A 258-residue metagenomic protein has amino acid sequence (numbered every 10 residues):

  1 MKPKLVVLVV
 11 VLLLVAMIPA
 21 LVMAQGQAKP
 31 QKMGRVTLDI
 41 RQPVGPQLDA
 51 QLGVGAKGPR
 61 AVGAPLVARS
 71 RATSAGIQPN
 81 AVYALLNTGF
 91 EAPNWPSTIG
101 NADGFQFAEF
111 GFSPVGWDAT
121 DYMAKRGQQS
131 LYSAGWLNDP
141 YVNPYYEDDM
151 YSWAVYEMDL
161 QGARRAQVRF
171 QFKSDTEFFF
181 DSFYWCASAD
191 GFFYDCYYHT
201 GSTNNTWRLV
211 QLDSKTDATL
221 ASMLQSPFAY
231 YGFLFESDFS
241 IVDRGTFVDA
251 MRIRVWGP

Functional and structural regions predicted by a protein language model:
V22-A81: N-terminal propeptides/leader regions of secreted preproproteins that are proteolytically removed before maturation
K57-I77, Y83-Y141: Extracellular glycan-recognition surfaces and repeat-rich motifs
F90, L212-V242: Extracellular beta-strand ligand-recognition surfaces/modules
N101-A102, Q167, F178-A187: Beta-strand acidic-aromatic groove motif in beta-rich domains, primarily in extracellular
N138-G162, Q167, Q211-D213, V248: Short beta-strands within extracellular/lumenal beta-sheet-rich domains
E147-Y151, S237-W256: Extracellular carbohydrate recognition
L160-R164, K173-D181, F239-I241: Extended, low-complexity, turn-rich repeat/linker tracts enriched in Gly/Pro/Ser/Thr and Asp/Glu that occur
F192-Q225: Extracellular carbohydrate recognition and processing domains and analogous Trp-centered ligand-binding platforms
